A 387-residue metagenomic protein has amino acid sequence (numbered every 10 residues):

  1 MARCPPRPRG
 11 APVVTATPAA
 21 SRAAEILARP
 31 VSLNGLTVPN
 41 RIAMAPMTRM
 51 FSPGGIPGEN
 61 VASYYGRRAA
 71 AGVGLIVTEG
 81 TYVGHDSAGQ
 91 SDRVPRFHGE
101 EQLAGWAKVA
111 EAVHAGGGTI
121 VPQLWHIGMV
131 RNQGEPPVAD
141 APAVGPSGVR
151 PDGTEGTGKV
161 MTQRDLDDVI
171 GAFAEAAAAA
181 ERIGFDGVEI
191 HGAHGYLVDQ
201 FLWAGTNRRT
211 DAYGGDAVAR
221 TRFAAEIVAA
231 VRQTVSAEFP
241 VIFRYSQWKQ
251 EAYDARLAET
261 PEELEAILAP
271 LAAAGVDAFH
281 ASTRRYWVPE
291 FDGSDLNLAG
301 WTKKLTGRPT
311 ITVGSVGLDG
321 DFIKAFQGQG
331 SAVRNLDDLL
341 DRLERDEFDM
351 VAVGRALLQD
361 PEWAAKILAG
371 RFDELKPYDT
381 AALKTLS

Functional and structural regions predicted by a protein language model:
R3-S387: Flavin-dependent oxidoreductase catalytic cores
